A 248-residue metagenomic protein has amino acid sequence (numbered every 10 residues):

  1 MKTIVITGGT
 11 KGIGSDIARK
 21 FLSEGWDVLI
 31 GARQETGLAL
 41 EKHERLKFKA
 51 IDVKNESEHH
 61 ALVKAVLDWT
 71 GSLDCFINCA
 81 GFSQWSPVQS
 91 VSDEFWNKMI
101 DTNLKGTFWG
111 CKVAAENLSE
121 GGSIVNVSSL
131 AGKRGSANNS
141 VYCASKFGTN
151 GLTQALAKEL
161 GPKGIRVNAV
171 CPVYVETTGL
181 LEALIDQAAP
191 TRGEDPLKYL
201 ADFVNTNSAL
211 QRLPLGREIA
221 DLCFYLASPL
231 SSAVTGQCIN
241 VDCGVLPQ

Functional and structural regions predicted by a protein language model:
T10-K11: Conserved glycine-rich cofactor-binding loop
P87-V88, F95-I100, I185, V204: Substrate-binding pocket helix/loop in short-chain dehydrogenase/reductase
Q89, R134-V141, P162, Q211 (+1 more regions): Active-site loop immediately N-terminal to the catalytic Tyr-X3-Lys motif of short-chain dehydrogenase/reductase
C111, S145, T153: Active-site helix of classical SDR
S129: Residue(s) in the substrate-gating loop at a strand-loop-helix junction that position the organic substrate next
R134, C223-F224, L230, T235-Q248: Short C-terminal tail/terminal secondary-structure segment of NAD(P)H-dependent dehydrogenase/reductase domains
G161, R166, V234-G236: Short, small/polar-rich loop/turn modules that mediate ligand/substrate recognition or access, typified
